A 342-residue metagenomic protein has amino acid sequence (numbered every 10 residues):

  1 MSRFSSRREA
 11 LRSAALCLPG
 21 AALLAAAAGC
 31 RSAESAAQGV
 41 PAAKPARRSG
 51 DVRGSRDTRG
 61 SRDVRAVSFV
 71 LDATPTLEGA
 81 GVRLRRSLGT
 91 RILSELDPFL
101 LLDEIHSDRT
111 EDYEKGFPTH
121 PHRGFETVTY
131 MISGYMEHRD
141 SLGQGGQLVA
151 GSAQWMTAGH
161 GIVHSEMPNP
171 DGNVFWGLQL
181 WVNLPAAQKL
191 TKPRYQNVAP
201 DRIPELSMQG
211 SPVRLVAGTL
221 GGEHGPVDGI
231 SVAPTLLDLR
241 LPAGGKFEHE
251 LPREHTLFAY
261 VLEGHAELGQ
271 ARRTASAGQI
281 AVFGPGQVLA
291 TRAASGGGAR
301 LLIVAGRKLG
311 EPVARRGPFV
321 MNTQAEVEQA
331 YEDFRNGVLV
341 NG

Functional and structural regions predicted by a protein language model:
S2-R3, E9-S32: N-terminal export signals
A25-S68: C-terminal segment of N-terminal export signals and the immediately downstream linker at the start of the mature
G39, G284, G298-G342: C-terminal flanking tails of non-heme Fe-dependent oxygenases
L77-I132, D201-E248: A short glycine-rich, His/Asp/Glu-containing loop-to-beta-strand
S107-G172: Extended, compositionally biased flexible segments
R123-E137, S152, P252-A271, S276: Glycine- and acidic-residue-biased ligand/ion/polar-headgroup-sensing regions
L142-W155, L268-A290: Short acidic-glycine-tyrosine-enriched beta hairpin
G159-Q188, P285-R315: Ligand-binding loop in jelly-roll beta-barrel domains
